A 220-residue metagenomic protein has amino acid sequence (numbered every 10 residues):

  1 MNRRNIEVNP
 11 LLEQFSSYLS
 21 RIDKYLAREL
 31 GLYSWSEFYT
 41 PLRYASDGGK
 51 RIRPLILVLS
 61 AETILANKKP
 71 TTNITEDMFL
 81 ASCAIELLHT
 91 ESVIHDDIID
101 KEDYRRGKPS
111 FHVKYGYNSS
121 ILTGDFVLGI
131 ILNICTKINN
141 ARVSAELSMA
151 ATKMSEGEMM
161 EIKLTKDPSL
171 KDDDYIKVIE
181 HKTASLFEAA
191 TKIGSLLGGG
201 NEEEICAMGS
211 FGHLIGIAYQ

Functional and structural regions predicted by a protein language model:
M1-L88, I94, I98-V113, M149 (+2 more regions): Conserved N-terminal diphosphate/IPP-binding helix and adjacent helical/loop segment of trans-prenyltransferase domains
L11, F15-Y18, A45, A81-A84 (+8 more regions): Amphipathic alpha-helix face/heptad-repeat signature
I56, I131, G157: Residue-level signal for inorganic ion chemistry
T63-I74, I134-E146, E161-V178, K192-M208: Inter-helical turn/loop segments and adjacent helix faces that build the functional surface of alpha-helical bundle
E76-E102, T152-K153, A184, E188 (+2 more regions): Active-site alpha-helical segments that house and flank conserved acidic catalytic motifs for diphosphate chemistry
R105-L128, S169-T183, C206-S210: Divalent-cation-assisted or electrostatically stabilized phosphate/pyrophosphate-binding catalytic cores
I131, A151-T152: Hydrophobic, amphipathic alpha-helical faces that serve as interaction scaffolds
